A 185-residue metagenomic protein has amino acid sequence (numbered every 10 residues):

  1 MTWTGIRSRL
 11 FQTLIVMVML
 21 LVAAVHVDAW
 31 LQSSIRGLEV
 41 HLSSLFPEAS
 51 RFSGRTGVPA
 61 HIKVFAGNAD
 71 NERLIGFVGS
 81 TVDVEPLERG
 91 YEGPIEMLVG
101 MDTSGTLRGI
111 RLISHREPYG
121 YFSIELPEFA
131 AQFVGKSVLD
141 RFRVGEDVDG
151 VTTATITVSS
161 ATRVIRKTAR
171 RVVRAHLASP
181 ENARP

Functional and structural regions predicted by a protein language model:
M1, G5, A23-V25, D70: Intrinsic disorder/low-complexity segments
W3-L14: Bacterial N-terminal signal peptides that target proteins for export
S8, M17, V27-D28: Short intrinsically disordered, low-complexity segments
T13-V22: Bacterial N-terminal signal peptides
V25-V148, A154-S159, R163-P185: Flexible, solvent-exposed loop/hinge segments and secondary-structure transition points
